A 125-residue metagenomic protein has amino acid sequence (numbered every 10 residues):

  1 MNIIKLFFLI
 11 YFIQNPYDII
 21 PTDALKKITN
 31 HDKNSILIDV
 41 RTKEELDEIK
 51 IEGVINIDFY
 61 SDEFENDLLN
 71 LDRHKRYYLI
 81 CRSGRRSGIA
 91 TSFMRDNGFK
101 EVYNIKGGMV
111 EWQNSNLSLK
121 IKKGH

Functional and structural regions predicted by a protein language model:
N2-F7, Y11-S35, E44-R76, R85-H125: Rhodanese-like catalytic fold shared by cysteine-dependent sulfurtransferases and DSP/PTP-type phosphatases
L37-D39: Structural scaffold elements adjacent to functional motifs in cytosolic proteins
L79-I80: Short, surface-exposed ligand- or partner-binding patches at beta-edge/loop junctions that are enriched in aromatics
